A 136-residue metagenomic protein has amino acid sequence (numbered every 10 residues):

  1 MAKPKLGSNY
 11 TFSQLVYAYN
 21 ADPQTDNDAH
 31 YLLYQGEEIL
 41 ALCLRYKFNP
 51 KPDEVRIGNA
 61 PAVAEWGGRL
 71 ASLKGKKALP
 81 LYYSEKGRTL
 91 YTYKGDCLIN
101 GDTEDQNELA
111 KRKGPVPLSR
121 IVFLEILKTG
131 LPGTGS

Functional and structural regions predicted by a protein language model:
M1-Y34, T89-K94, L98-S136: Contiguous surface segments at macromolecular interaction interfaces
K3-L90: Acidic, glycine-rich low-complexity segments with interspersed aromatic residues
